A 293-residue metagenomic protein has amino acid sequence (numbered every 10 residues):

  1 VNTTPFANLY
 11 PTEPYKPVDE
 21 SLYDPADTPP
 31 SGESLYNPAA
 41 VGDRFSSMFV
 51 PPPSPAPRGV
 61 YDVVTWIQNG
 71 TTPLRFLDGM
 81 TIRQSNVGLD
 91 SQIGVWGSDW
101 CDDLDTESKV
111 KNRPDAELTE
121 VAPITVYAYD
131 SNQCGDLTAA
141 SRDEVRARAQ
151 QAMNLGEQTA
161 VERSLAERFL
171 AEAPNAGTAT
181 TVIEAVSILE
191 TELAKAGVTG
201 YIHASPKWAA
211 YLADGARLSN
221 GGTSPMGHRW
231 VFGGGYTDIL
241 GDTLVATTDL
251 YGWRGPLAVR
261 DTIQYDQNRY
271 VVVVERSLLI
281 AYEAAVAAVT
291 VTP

Functional and structural regions predicted by a protein language model:
N2-Y127: Assembly/oligomerization interface modules of large self-assembling protein complexes
G42, Q150, Q158, E162 (+3 more regions): Generic detector of well-ordered alpha-helical segments enriched in charged/polar residues, highlighting helical
E117-N175, D266, Y270-V272: Long, contiguous amphipathic alpha-helices that act as assembly "spine/axial" helices in icosahedral shell and virion
Q133-L137, K207, S277: Generic structural motif
S141-V145, L165-E184, A216-M226, T247-V259 (+1 more regions): Generic structural signal for short, solvent-exposed loop/turn connectors between secondary structure elements
A171-G234: Extended, solvent-exposed, turn-rich assembly/linker loops in the middle of proteins
G222-P293: Sequence/fold signature of self-assembling virion shell proteins
